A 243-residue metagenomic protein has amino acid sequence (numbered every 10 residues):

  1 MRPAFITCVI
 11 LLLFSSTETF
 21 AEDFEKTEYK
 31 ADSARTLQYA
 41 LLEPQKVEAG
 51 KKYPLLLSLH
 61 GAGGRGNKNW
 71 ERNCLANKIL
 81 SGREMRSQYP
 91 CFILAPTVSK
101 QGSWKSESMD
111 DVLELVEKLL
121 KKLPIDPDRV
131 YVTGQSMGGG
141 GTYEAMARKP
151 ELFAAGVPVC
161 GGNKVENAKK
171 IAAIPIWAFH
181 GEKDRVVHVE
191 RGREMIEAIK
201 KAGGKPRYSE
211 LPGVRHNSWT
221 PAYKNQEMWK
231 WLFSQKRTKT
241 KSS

Functional and structural regions predicted by a protein language model:
T17-L55, T133-Q135, G140, A145-R148 (+4 more regions): A domain-start/cap signature at the N-terminus of enzymes
Q45-K51, K100-M137: Gly/Ser-rich "nucleophile elbow"/oxyanion-hole loop immediately N-terminal to the catalytic nucleophile in hydrolases
L55, L59-L113: Active-site machinery of serine-nucleophile hydrolases
E71-R72, H188-A198: Short alpha-helix in the alpha/beta-hydrolase fold that links the catalytic acid
E117, K121-K122, D128-A172: Primarily recognizes the serine-hydrolase "nucleophile elbow" in alpha/beta-hydrolase and SGNH/GDSL folds
I171, W177-H180, D184: Short beta-strand/loop motif that positions the catalytic acidic residue of the alpha/beta-hydrolase fold
K183-H188, N217-S218: Acidic catalytic loop of the alpha/beta-hydrolase fold
V214-A222: Catalytic histidine-centered segment of alpha/beta-hydrolase-like enzymes
